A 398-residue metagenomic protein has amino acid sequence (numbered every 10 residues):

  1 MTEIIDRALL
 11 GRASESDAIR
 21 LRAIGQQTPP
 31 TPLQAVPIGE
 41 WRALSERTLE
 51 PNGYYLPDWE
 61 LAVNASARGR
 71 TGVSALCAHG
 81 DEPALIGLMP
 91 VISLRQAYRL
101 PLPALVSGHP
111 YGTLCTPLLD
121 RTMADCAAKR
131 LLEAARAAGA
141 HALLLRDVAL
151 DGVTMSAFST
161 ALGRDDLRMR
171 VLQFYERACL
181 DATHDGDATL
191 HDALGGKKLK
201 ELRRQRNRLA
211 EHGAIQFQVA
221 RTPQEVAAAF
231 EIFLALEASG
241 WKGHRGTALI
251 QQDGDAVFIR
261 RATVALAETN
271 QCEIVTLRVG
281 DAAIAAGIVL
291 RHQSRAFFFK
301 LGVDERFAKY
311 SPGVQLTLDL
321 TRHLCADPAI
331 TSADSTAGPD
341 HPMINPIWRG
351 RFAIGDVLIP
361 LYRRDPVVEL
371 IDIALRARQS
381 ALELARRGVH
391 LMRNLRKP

Functional and structural regions predicted by a protein language model:
T2-T28, S93, M155-D187, C325-P398: Active-site/acyl-donor-binding loops of N-acyltransferases
E3-I4, A8-L9, L118-M155, S159-D165 (+5 more regions): Intrinsically disordered, low-complexity, positively biased terminal segments
L21-G108, D147-K309: A conserved beta-strand-loop-helix scaffold within acyl/acetyltransferase catalytic domains
V73-S74, L94-Q173, L290-L361: Acyl-donor binding region in acyl/amide transferases
L132, D192-L199, I371-Q379: Short intrinsically disordered coil segments
